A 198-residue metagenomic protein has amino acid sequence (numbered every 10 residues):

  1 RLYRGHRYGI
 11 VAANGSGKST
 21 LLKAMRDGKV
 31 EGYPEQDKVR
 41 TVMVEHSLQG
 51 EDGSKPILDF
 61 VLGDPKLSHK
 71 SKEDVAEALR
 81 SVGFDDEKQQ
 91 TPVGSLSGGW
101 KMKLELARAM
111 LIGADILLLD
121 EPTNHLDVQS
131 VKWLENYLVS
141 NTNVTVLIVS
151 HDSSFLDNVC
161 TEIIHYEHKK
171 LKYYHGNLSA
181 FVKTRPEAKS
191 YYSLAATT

Functional and structural regions predicted by a protein language model:
R1-T197: ABC ATP-binding cassette signature C-motif
